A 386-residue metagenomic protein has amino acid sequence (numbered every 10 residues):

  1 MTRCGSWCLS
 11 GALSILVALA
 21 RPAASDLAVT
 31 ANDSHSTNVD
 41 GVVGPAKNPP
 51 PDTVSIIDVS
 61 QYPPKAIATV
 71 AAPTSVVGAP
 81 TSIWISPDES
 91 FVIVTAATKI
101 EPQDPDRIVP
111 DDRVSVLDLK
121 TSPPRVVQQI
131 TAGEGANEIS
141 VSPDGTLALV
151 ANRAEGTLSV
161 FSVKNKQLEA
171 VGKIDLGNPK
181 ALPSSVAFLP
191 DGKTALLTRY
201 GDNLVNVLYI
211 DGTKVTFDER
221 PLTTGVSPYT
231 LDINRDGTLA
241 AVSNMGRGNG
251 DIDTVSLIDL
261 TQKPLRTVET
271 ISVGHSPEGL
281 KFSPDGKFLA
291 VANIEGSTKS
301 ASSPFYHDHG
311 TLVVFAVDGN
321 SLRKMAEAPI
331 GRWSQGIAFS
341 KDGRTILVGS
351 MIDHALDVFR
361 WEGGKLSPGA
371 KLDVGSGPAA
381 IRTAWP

Functional and structural regions predicted by a protein language model:
M1-G11: Bacterial N-terminal signal peptides that target proteins for export
S10-A18: Bacterial N-terminal signal peptides
R21-P386: Predominantly soluble domains enriched in secretory-pathway, periplasmic, or organellar proteins
